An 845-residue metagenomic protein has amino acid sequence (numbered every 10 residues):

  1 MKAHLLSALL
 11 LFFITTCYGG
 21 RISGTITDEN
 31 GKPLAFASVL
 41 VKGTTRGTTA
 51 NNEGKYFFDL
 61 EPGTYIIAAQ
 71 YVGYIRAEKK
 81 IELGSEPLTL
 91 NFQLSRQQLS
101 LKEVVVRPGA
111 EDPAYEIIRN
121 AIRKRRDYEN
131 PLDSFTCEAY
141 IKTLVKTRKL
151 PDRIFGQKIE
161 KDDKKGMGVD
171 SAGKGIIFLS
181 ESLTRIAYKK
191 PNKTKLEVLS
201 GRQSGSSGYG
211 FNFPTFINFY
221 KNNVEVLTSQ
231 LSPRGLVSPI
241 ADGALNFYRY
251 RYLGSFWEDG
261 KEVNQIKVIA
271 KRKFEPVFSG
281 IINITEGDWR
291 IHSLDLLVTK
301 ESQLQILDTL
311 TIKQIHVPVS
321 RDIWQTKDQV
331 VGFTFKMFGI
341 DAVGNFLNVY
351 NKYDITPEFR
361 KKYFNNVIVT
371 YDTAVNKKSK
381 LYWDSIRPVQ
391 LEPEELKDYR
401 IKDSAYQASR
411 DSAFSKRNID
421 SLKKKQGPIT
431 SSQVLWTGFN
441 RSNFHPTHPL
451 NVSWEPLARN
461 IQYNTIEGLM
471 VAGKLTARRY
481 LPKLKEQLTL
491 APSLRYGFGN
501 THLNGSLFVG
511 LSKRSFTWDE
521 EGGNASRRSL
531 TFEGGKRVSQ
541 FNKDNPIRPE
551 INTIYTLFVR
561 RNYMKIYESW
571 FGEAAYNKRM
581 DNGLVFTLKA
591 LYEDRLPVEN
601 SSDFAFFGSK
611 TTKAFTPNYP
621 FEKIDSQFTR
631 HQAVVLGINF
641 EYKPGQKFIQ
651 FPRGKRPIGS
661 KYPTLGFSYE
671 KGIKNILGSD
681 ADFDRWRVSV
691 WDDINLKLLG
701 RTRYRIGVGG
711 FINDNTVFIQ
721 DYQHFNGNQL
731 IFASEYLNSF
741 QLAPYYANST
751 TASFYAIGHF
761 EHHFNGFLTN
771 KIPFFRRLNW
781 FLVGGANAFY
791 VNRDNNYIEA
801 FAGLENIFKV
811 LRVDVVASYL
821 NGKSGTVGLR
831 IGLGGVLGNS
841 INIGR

Functional and structural regions predicted by a protein language model:
G20-L34: Structural motif
V41-G43, I66-K79: A short, solvent-exposed loop/turn motif at the edges and junctions of modular extracellular/periplasmic domains
T44-K55: Short, acidic Ser/Thr/Gly-rich low-complexity loop/linker segments typical of extracellular and cell-surface proteins
Q98, E103-V263, I269-V277, F338-Q462 (+6 more regions): Structured extracytoplasmic
D295-K300, N451-Y463, R479, K485-V509 (+7 more regions): Transmembrane beta-strand segments that form the barrel wall of outer-membrane beta-barrel proteins
E467-V471, T501-G505, E568-G572, R630-L636 (+6 more regions): Residues that define the transmembrane beta-barrel architecture of outer-membrane proteins
S529-E550, I554-Y567, K623-S626, R653 (+2 more regions): C-terminal outer-membrane beta-barrel translocator/porin domains of Gram-negative envelope proteins and their
L636-Y642, G758, V827-R845: Outer-membrane beta-barrel "beta-signal"
